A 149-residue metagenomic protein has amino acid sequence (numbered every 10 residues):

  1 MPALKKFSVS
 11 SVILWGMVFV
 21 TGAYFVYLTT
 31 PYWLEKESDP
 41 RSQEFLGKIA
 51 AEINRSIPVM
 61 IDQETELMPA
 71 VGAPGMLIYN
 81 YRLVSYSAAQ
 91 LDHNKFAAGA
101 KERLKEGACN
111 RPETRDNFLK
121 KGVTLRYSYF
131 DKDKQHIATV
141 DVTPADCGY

Functional and structural regions predicted by a protein language model:
M1-S8: N-terminal Lys/Arg-rich, disordered targeting/topogenic segments
P2, A51, L91-D92, A98 (+2 more regions): Compositionally biased, non-globular sequence tracts
S10-P31: Hydrophobic membrane-insertion alpha-helices, especially the h-region of bacterial N-terminal signal peptides
A23, T30-P74, Y86: N-proximal, solvent-exposed amphipathic alpha-helical segments enriched in charged/polar residues
D39, L46, Y79, A89-A97: Solvent-exposed, acidic/flexible segments
K48-A50, V59-Q63, E106-R111, K120-V123: Short amphipathic alpha-helical surface micro-motifs
Q63-M68, A73-I78, R82-Q90, R115-Y149: Polar/charged, Gly/Pro-rich intrinsically disordered segments
A89-D116: Short, non-transmembrane amphipathic alpha-helical segments
